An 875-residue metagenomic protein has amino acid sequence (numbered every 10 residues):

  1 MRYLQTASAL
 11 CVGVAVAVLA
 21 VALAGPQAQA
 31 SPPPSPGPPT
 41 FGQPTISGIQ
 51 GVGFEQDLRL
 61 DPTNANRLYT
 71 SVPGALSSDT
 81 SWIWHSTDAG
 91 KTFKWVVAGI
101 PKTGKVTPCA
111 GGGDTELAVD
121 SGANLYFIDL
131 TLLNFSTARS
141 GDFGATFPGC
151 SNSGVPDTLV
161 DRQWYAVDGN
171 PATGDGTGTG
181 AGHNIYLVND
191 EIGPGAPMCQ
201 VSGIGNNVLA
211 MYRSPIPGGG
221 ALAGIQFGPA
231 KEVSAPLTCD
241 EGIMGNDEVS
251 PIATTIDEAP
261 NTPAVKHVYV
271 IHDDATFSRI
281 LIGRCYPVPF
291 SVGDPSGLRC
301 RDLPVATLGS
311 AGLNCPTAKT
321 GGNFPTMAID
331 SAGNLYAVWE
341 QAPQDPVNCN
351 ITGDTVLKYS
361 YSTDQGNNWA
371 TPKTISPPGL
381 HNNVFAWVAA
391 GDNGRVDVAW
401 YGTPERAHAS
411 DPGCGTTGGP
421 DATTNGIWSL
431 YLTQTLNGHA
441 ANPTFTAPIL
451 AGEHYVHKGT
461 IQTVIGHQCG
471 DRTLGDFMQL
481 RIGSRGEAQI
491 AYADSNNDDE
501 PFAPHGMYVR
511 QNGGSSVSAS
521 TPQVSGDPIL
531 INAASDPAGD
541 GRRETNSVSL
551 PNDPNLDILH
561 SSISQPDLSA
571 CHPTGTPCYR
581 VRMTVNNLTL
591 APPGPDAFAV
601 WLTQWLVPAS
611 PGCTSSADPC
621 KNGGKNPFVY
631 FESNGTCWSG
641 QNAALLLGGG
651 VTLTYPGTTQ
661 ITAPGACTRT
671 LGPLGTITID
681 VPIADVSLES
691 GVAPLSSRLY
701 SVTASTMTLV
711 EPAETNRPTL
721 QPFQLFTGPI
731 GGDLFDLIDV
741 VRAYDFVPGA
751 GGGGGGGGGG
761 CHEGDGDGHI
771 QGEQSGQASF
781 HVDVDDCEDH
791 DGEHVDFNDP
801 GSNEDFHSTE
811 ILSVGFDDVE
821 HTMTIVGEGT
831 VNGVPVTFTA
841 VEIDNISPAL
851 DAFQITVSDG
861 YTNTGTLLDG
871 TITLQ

Functional and structural regions predicted by a protein language model:
M1-V12: Bacterial N-terminal signal peptides that target proteins for export
L4, P26-A28, G42, T603 (+1 more regions): Intrinsically disordered, low-complexity regions enriched in polar/acidic and amide residues
V18-P36, M244, G754-G758: C-terminal region of N-terminal signal peptides and the immediate post-cleavage residues of exported proteins
A30-G539, P551, Y744-P748: Extracellular, repeat-based ectodomains that mediate carbohydrate processing or recognition
M478-Q479, A519-G752, G759-T862, L867-Q875: Surface-exposed extracytoplasmic segments
